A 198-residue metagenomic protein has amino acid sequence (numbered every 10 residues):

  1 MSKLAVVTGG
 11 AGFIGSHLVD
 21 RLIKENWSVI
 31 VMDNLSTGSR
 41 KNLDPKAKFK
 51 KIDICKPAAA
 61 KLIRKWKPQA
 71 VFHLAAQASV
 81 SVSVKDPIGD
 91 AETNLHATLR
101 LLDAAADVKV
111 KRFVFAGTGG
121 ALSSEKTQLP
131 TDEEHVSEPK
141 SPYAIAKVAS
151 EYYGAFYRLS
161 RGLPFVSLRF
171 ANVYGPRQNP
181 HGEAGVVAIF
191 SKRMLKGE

Functional and structural regions predicted by a protein language model:
M1-V173: N-terminal Rossmann-like NAD(P)+-binding domain of SDR-like oxidoreductases, especially those catalyzing
L74, R193-M194: Conserved catalytic core of Hanks-type protein kinase domains
V84, M194-L195: Hydrophobic residues in alpha-helical segments
T93-H96, G185, I189: A general alpha-helical scaffold signature found inside nucleotide-binding enzyme cores
D103, A188-K192: Generic alpha-helical structural context detector
V148, V173-A188, K196-E198: Glycine/proline-rich active-site loop of Rossmann-fold NAD(P)-dependent oxidoreductases
G162, L195-K196: Short strand-connecting beta-turns/loops that link adjacent beta-strands
